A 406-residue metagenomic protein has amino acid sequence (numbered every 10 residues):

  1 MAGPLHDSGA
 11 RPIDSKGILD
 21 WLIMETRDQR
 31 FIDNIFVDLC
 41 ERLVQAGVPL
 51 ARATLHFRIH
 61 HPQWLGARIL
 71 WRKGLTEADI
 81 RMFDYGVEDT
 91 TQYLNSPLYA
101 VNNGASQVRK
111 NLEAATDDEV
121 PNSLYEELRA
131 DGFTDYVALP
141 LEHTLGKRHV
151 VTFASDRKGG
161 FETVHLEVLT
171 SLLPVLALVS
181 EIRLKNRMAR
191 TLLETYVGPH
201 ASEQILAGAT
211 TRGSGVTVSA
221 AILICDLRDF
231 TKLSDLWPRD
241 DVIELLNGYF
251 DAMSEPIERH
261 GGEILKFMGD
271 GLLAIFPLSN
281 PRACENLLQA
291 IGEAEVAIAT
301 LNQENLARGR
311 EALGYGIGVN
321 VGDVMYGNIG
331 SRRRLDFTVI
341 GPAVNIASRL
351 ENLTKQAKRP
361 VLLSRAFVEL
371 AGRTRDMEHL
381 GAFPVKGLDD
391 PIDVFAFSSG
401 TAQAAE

Functional and structural regions predicted by a protein language model:
A2, A154-T170, V339: Regulatory loop-to-helix N-cap segments in sensory/regulatory domains that couple ligand/signal detection
P12, D28-L70, G74-T76, H260: Helix-loop-beta substructure at the N-terminus of cytosolic sensory domains that couple signal/ligand detection
G74-T134: Regulatory sensory and allosteric helical modules in signal-transduction proteins and certain transcription factors
T134-H143: Short hydrophobic beta-strand micro-motif common in sensory/regulatory domains
V164-T217: Regulatory cytosolic signal-relay segments
T211-Q289: Catalytic NTP-binding/metal-coordinating core of nucleotidyl cyclase/transferase enzymes
D235-P238, F267-L313, V319, T338-I346: Short helix/loop segment flanking the catalytic signature motif in cyclic-nucleotide metabolism enzymes
T354-E406: Cytosolic regulatory/linker segments at or just downstream of nucleotide-handling modules in signal-transduction
